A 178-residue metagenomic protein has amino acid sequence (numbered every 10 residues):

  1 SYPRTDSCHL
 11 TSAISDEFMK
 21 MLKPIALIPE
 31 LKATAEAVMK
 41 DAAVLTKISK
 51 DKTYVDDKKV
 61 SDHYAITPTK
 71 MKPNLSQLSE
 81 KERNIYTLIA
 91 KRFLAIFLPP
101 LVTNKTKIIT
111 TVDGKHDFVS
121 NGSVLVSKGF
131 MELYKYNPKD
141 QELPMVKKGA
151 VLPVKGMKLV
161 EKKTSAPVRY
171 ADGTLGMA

Functional and structural regions predicted by a protein language model:
S1-A178: Core catalytic DNA strand-manipulation module of type IA topoisomerases
